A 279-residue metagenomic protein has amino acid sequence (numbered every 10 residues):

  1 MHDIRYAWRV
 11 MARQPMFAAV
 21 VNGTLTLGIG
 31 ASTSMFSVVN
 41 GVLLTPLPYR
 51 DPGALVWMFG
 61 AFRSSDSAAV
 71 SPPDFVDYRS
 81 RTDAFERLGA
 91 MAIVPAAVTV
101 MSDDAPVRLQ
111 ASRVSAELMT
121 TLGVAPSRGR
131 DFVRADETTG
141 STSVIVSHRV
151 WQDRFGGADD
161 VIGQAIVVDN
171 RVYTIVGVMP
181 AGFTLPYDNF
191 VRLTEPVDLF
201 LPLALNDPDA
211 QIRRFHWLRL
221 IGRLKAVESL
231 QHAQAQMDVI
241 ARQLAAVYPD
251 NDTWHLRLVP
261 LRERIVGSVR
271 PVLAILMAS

Functional and structural regions predicted by a protein language model:
M1-L27, S268: N-terminal Sec/SRP start-transfer signal
H2, Y6, R13, G41 (+3 more regions): Generic recognition of well-ordered alpha-helical segments within structured catalytic/regulatory domains
V21-T24, N170, S279: Residue-level recognition of transmembrane alpha-helices in multi-pass small-molecule transporters/permeases
L27-A54, A61, P72-F75: Alpha-helical transmembrane segments
G53-L55, A84-R87, Y173: Loop/turn elements at helix/coil->beta-strand transitions in domains of secreted/extracellular proteins
A61, S65-R87: Extracytoplasmic/periplasmic
A96-A97, Q110-V133, T142-V269: Mid-to-C-terminal secondary-structure elements that act as membrane-proximal/extracytoplasmic interface segments
I265-S279: N-terminal membrane-entry
